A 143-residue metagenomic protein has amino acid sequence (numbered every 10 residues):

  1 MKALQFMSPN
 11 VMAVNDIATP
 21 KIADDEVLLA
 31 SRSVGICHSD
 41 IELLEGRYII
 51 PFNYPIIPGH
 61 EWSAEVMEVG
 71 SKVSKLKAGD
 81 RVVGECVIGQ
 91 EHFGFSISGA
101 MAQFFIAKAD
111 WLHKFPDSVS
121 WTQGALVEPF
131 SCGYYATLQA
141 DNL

Functional and structural regions predicted by a protein language model:
M1-K2: Extreme N-terminal starter segment of soluble prokaryotic enzymes
F6, L44, M67-E68, I106-A107: Short beta-strand-to-turn element immediately C-terminal to the catalytic PLP-Schiff-base lysine in fold type I
S8-V14, R47-Y48: Short gly/ser/thr-rich secondary-structure transition/capping motifs
V14-D16, S63-E65, F104-I106, L112: Conserved hydrophobic/aromatic beta-strand scaffold that supports enzyme active sites
P20-V34, R47-I88, P116-V119: Glycine-rich beta-strand-centered segment in the early N-terminal region that forms part of a ligand/cofactor-binding
C37: Short cysteine clusters
E85-L143: NAD(P)H dinucleotide-binding glycine-rich loop of Rossmann-like/cofactor-binding domains, especially the beta1-alpha1
